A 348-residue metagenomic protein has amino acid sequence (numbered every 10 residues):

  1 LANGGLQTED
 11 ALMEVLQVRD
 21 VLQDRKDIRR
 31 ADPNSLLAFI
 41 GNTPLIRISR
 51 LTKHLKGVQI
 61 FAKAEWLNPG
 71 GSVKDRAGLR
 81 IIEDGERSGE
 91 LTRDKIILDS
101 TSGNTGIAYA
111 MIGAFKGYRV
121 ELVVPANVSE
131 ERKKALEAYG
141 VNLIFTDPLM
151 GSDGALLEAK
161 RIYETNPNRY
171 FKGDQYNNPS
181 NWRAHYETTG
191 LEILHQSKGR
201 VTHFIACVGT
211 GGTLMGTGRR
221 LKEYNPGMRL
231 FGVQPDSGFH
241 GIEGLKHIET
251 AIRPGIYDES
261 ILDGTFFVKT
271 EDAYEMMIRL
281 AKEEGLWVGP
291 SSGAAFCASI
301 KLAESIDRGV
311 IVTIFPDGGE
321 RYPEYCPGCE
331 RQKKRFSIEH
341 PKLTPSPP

Functional and structural regions predicted by a protein language model:
L1-P348: PLP-dependent amino-acid enzyme catalytic core
